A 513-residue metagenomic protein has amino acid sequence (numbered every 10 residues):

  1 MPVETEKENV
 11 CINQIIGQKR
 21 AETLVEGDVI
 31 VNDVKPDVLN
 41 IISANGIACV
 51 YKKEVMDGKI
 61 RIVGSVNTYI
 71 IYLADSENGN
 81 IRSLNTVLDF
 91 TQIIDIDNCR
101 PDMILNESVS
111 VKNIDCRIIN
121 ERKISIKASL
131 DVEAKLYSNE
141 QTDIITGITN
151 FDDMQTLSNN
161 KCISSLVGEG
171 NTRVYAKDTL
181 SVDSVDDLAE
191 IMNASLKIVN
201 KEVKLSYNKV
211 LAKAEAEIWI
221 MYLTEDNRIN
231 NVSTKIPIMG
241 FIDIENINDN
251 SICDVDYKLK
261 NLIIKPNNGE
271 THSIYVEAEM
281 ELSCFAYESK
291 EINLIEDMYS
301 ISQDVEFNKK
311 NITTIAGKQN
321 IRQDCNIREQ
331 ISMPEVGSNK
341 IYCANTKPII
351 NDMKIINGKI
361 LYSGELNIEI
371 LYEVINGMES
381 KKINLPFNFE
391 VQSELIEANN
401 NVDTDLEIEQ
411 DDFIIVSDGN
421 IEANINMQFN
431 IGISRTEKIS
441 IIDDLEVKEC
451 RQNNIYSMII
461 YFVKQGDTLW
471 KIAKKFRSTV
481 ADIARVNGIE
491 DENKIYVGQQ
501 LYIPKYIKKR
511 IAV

Functional and structural regions predicted by a protein language model:
M1-N453: Interfacial loop/beta elements and low-complexity acidic/Ser/Thr-rich segments of macromolecular assembly/processing
V447-R485, E490-V513: Primarily a LysM-type cell-wall glycan-binding module
